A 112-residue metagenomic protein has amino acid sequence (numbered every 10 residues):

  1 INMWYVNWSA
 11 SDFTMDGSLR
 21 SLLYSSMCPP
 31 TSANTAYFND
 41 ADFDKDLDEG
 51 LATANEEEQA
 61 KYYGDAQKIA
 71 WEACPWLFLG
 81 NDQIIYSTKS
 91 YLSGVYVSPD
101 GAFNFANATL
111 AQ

Functional and structural regions predicted by a protein language model:
I1-C28, Y62: Periplasmic binding protein-like
W4-N7, T53-K89: Bilobed periplasmic-binding protein-like "clamshell/Venus-flytrap" ligand-binding domains
M15, N39, F43-D46, Q59-A66: Stable alpha-helical elements in mature extracytoplasmic
R20-D48, A52, N81-Q112: Short, solvent-exposed loop/beta-turn-alpha elements that line the ligand-binding surface or hinge of extracytoplasmic
